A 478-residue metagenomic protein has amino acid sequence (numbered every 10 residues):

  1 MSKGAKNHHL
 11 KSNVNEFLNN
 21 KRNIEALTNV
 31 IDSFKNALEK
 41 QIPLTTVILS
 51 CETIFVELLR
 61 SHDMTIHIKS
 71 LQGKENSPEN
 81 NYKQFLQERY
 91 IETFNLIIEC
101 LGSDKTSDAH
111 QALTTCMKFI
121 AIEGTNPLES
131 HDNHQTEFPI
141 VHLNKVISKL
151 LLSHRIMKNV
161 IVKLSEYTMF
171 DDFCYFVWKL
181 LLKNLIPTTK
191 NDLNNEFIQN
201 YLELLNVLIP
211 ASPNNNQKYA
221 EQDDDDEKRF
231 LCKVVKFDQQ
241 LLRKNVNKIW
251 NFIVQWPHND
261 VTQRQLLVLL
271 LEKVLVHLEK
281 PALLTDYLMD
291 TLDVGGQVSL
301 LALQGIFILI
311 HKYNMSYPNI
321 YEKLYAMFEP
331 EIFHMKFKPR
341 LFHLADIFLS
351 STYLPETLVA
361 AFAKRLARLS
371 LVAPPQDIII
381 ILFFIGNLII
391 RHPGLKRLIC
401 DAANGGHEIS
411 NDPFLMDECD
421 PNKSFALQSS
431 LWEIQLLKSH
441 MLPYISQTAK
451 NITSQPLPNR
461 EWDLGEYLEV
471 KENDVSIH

Functional and structural regions predicted by a protein language model:
M1-L324, F348-S351: Alpha-helical solenoid scaffolds in large eukaryotic transport, assembly, and signaling factors
N314-H478: Eukaryotic scaffolding regions of large macromolecular assemblies
